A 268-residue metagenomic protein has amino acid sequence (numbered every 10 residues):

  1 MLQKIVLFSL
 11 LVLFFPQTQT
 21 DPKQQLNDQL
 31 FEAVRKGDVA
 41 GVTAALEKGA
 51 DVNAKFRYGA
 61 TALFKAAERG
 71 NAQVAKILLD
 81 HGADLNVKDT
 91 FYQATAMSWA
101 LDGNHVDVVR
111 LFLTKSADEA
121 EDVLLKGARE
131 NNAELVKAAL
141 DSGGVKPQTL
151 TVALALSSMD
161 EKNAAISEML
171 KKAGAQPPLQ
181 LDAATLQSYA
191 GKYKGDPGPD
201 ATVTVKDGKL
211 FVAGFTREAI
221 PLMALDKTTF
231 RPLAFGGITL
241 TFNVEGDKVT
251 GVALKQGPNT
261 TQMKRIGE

Functional and structural regions predicted by a protein language model:
I5-L13: Sec-dependent N-terminal signal peptides
T20-Y58, L135, A139: N-terminal segments that cap or nucleate solenoid repeat domains
K23-E32, K55-T61, K88-T95, E119-K126 (+1 more regions): Ankyrin-repeat boundary/"N-cap" motif
E32-G37, K65-N71, W99-H105, K126-N132 (+1 more regions): Ankyrin repeat A-helix N-terminal signature
G41, Q73-V74, D107-V108, L135 (+1 more regions): Conserved ankyrin/ankyrin-like repeat signature
T43-D51, K76-D84, R110-D118, A138-V145 (+1 more regions): Ankyrin repeat domain, specifically the short helix-to-loop turn at the C-terminus of the second helix of each repeat
M97, L101, L113, L150-G174: Leucine-rich solenoid repeat scaffolds
E168-E268: Peripheral terminal and inter-domain segments
